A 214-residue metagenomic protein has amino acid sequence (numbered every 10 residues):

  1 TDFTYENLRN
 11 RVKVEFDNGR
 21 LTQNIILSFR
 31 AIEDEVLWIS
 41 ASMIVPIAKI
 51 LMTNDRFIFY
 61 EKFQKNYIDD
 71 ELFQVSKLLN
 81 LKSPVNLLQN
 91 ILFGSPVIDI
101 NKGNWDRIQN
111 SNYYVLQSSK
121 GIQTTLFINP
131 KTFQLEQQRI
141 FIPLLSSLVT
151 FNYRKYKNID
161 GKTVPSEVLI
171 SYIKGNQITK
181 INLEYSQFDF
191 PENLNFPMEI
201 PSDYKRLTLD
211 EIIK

Functional and structural regions predicted by a protein language model:
T1-T22, T208-K214: N-terminal leader/targeting segments and the immediate start of mature chains
L8-V12, Q23-F29, E35-A41, A48-I50 (+2 more regions): One face of beta-strands
V14-D17, I44, F59-Y60, N158 (+1 more regions): Hydrophobic lipid-interacting interfaces of membrane-associated proteins
F16-Q23, L72, I142-L144: Flexible, membrane-facing loop/turn or short amphipathic-helix motifs that contact lipid bilayers or gate lipid-binding
R30-A31, S40, L51, I108 (+2 more regions): Well-ordered beta-strand positions
V36-N86: An acidic-aromatic
S76-Q117: Hydrophobic, well-structured mid-protein blocks that either form specific transmembrane helices
D106-I213: Gly/Pro-enriched, hydrophobic low-complexity segments that function as extracytoplasmic propeptides/linkers
